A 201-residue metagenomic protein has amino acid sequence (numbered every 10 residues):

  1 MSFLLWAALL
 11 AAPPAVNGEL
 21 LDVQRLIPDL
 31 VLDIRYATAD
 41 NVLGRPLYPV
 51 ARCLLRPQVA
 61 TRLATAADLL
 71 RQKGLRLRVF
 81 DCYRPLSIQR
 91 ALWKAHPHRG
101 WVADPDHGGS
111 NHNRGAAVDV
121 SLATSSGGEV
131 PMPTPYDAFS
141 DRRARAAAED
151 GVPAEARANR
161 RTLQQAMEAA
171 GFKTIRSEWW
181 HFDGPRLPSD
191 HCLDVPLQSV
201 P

Functional and structural regions predicted by a protein language model:
S2-A11: Sec-dependent N-terminal signal peptides
L10-C82, A95-S177, D183-P201: Extracytoplasmic cell-surface/polysaccharide-interacting catalytic and binding patches
P85: Segments that shape or occlude catalytic/ligand-binding pockets
I88-Q89: Short, well-ordered surface patches within globular domains
